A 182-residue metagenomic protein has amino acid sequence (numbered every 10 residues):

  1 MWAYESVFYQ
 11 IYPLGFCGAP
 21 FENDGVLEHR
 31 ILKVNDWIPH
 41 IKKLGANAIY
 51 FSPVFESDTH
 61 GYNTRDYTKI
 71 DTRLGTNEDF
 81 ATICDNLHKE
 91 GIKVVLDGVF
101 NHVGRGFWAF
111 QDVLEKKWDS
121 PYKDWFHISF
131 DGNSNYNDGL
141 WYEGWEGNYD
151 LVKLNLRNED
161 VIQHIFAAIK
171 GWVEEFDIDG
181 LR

Functional and structural regions predicted by a protein language model:
M1, L181-R182: Proteins with a high burden of low-complexity, intrinsically disordered sequence enriched in S/T/G/P/A and R, requiring
W2-S6, Y12-N47, V54-F176: Substrate-binding/active-site clefts of carbohydrate-active enzymes
I49, D179-L181: Hydrophobic residues within beta-strands of alpha/beta enzymes
